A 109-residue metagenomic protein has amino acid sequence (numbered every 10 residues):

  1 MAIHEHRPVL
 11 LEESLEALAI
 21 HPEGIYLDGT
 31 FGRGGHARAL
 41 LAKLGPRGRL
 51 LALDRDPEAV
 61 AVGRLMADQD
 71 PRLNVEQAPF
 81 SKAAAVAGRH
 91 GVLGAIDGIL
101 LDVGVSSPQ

Functional and structural regions predicted by a protein language model:
M1-A2, H36, G88, Q109: Short, functionally important structural connectors and interaction interfaces within domains
M1-E12, E16: Class I SAM-dependent transferase core
V9-E13, P22-R89, D97-L101: SAM cofactor-binding core of SAM-dependent methyltransferases, primarily the Rossmann-like beta-alpha-beta module
L18-I20: Phosphate-binding P-loop
I96, V103-Q109: S-adenosylmethionine
